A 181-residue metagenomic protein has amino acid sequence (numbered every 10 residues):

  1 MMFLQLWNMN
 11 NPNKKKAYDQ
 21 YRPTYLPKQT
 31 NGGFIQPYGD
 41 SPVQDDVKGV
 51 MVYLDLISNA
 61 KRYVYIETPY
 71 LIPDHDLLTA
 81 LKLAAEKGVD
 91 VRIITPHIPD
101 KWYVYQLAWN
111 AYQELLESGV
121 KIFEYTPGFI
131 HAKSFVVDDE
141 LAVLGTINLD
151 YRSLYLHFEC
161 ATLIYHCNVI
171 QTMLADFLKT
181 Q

Functional and structural regions predicted by a protein language model:
M1-Q181: Charged, low-complexity intrinsically disordered terminal segments
